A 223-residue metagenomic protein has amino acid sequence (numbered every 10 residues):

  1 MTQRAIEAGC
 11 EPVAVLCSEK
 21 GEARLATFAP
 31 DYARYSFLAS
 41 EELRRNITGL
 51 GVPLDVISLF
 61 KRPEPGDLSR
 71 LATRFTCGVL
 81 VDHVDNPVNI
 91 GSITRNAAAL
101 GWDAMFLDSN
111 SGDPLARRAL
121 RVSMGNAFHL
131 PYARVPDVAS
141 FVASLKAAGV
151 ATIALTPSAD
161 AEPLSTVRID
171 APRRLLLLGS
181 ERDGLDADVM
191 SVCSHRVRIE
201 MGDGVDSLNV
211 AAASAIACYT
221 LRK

Functional and structural regions predicted by a protein language model:
M1-G51: N-terminal positively charged helical leader segments and presequences
R4-C10, E64-D160: RNA substrate-binding interface of SAM-dependent RNA methyltransferases
D31-Y32, V56, V122-N126, D170-R173: Short, hinge-like loop/turn segments at secondary-structure boundaries
A39-S40, D82, D108-S109, P131 (+1 more regions): Short beta->alpha connector loops at strand-helix junctions that form conserved, small/polar/Pro-enriched
S58, N96-L100, P114, A119-A127 (+1 more regions): Structured adenosyl-cofactor binding patch, chiefly the S-adenosyl-L-methionine
A154-V205: Active-site/ligand-binding-proximal alpha/beta "capping" segment
